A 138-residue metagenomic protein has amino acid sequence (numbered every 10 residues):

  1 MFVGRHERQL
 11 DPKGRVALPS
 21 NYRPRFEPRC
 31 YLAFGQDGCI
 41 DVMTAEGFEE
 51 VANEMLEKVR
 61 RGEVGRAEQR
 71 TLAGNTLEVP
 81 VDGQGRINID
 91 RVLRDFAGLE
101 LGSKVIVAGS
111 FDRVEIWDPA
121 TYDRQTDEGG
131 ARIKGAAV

Functional and structural regions predicted by a protein language model:
M1-R8, P12, Y22-V79, G83-Q84 (+1 more regions): Flexible "stalk/tail and boundary" regions
